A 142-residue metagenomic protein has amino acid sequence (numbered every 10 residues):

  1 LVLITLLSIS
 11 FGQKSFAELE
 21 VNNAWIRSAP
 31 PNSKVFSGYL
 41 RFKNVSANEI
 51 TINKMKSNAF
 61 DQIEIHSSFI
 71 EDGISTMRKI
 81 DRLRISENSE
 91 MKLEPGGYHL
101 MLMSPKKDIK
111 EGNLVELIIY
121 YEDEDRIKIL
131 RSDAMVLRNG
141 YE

Functional and structural regions predicted by a protein language model:
L1: DNA major-groove recognition helix of helix-turn-helix/homeodomain DNA-binding modules
I4-Q13: Hydrophobic h-region of N-terminal signal peptides that target proteins for export in Gram-negative bacteria
F16-E142: Compact, glycine-rich, soluble single-domain proteins
